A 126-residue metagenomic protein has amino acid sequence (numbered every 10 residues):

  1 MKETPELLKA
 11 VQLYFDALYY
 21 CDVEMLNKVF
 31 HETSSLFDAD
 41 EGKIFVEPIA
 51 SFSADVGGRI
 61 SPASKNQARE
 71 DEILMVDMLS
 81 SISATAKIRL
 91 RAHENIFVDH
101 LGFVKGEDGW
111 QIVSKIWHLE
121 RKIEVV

Functional and structural regions predicted by a protein language model:
M1-E32, I123: Short, low-complexity N-terminal intrinsically disordered segments enriched in polar/charged residues
T4-K9, S35, D40, F45-N95: Surface-exposed, charged secondary-structure patches
D22, V29, D40-G42, Q67 (+3 more regions): Residue-level detector of alpha-helical recognition elements and their boundaries
M25, V29-E32, K43-F45, F52 (+3 more regions): Residue-level signal for alpha-helical context at structural boundaries
E32, S81-I82, D108-G109: Beta-strand-connecting loop/turn residues
S80, V125-V126: Extended, well-structured beta-strand/loop surface patches that form recognition or cofactor-anchoring regions within
I96-E124: Short beta-strand edge/turn micro-motifs at domain boundaries
